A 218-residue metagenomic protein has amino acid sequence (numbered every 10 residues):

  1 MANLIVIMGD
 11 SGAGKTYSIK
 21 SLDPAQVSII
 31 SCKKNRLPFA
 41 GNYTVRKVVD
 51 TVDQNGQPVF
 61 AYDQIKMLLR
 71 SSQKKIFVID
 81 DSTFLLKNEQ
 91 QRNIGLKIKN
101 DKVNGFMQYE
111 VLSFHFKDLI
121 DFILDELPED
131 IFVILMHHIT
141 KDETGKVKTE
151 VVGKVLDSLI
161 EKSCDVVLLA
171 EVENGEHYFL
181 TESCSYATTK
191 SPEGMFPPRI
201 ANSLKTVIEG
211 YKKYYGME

Functional and structural regions predicted by a protein language model:
M1-S72, I76-I79, T83-N88: Conserved P-loop
K20-S21, D125, K162: Solvent-exposed polar/charged
V27-I29, V133, V167-L169: Short, well-ordered beta-strand core segments
K34, D50-D53, H138, V172 (+1 more regions): Residues that form or immediately flank small-molecule/cofactor binding pockets and catalytic motifs
G41-K47, I65-S72, L112-D118, V167-E173 (+1 more regions): Low-complexity, flexible helical/coil segments
S72, E129, K162: Structured loop/turn residues at beta-strand edges in well-structured enzyme cores
D81-L159: P-loop NTPase motor core
D142-E218: Conserved GTP-binding G-domain of TRAFAC-class P-loop NTPases and closely related GTPase folds
